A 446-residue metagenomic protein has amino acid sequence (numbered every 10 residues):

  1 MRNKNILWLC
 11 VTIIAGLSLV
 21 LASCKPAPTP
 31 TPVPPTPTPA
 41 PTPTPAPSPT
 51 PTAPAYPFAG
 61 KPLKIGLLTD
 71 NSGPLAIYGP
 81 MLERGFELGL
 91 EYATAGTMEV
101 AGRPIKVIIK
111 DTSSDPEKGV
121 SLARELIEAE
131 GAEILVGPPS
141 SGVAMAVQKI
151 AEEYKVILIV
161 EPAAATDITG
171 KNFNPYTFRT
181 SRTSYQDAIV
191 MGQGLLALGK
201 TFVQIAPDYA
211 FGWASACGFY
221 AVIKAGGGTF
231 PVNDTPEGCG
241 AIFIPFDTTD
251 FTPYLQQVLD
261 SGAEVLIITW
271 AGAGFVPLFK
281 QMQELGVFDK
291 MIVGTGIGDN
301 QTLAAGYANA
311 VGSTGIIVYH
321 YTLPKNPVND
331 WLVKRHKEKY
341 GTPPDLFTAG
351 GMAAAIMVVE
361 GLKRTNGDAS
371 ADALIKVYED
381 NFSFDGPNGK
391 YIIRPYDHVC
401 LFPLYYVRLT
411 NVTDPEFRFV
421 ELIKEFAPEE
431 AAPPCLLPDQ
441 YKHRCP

Functional and structural regions predicted by a protein language model:
L19, S23-Y56: Ser/Thr-rich, Proline-interspersed low-complexity disordered segments
P49-P51, V311, F382-P446: Solvent-exposed, acidic/polar segments of extracytosolic/periplasmic ligand-binding ectodomains
A53, I77-R84, Y92, G96-G170 (+4 more regions): Beta-alpha junction/loop-to-helix N-cap segments that form part of ligand/metal-binding clefts
A53-A59, L63-E87, K110-E117, P139-S140 (+3 more regions): Extracytoplasmic "Venus flytrap"
T112, I159, T166, F246 (+2 more regions): Venus flytrap/periplasmic-binding-protein-like
L126-P139, I159-E161, F202-A206, G262-G272 (+3 more regions): Periplasmic-binding protein-like
T166-D167, N174-L285, T322-W331: Extracellular/periplasmic Venus flytrap/periplasmic-binding protein
M282-M352, K363-T365, A369, V420-P446: Extracellular/periplasmic periplasmic-binding protein-like sensory domains
